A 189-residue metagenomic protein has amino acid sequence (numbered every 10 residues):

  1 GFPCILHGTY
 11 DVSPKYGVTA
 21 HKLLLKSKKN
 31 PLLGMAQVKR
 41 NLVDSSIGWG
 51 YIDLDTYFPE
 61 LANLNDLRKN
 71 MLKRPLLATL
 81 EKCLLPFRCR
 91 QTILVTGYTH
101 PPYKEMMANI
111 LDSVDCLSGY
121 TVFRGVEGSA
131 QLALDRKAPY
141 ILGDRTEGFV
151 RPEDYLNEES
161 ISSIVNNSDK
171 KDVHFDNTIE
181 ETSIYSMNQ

Functional and structural regions predicted by a protein language model:
G1-V43, G50: A generic, well-ordered mixed alpha/beta core segment in the N-terminal half of proteins
K26, V43-Q189: Glycine-rich anion-binding loops and their surrounding alpha/beta cores
